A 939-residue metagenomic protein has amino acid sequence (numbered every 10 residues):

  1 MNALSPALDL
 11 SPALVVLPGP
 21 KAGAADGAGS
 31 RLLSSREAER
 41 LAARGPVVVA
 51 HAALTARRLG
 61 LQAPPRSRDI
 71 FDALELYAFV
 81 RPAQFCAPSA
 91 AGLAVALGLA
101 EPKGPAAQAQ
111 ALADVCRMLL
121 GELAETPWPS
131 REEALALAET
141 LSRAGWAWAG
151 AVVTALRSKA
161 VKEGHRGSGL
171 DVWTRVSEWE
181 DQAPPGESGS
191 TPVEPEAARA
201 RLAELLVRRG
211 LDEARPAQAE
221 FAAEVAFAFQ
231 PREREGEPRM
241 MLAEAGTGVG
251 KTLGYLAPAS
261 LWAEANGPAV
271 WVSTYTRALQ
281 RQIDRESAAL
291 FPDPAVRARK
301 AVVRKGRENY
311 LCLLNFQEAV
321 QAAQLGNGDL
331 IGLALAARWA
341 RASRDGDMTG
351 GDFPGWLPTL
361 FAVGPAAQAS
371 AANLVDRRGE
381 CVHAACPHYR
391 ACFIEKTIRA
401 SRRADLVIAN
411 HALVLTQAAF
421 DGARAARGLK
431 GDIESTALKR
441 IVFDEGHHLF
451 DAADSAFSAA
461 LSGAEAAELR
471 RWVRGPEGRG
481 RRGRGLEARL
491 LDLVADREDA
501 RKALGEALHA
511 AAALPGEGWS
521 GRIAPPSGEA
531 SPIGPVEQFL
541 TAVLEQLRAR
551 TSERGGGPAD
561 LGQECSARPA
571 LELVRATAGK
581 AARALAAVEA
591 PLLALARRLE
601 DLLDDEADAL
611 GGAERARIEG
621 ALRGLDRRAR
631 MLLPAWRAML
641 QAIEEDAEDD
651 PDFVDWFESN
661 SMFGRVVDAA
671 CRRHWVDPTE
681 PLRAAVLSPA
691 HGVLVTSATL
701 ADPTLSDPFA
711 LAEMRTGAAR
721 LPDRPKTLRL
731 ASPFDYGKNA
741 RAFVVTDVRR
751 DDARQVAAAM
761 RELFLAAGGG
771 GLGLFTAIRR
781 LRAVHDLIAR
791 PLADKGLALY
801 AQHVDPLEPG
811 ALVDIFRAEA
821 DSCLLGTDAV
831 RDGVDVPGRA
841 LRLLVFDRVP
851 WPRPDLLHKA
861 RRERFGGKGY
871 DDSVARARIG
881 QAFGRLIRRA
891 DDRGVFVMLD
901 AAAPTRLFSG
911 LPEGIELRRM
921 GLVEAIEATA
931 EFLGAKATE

Functional and structural regions predicted by a protein language model:
S11-L123: Conserved DEDDh/DEDDy metal-dependent 3′-5′ exonuclease domain
S89-K159, F896-M898: Acidic, Mg2+-coordinating catalytic module of metal-dependent nucleases/exonucleases that use a two-metal-ion mechanism
S190-A243: Conserved pre-motif I regulatory segment
P192-E204, P268-A269, T274-D405, A412 (+2 more regions): A substrate-engagement module of RecA-like helicase motors
R234-P258: Walker A/P-loop
A371-R402, V407, A418-K430, V588 (+5 more regions): A contiguous, basic/glycine-rich beta-loop/short-helix subdomain that forms a polymer-engagement track
P733-D751, V804-P904: Conserved RecA-like P-loop NTPase helicase motor core
I778-H803: Conserved helicase motor "Helicase C" RecA-like lobe of SF1/SF2 P-loop NTPases
